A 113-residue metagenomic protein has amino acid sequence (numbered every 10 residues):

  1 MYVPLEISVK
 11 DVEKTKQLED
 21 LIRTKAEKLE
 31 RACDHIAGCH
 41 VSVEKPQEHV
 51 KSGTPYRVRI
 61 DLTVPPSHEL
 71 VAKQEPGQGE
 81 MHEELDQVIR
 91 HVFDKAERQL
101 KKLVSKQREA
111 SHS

Functional and structural regions predicted by a protein language model:
M1-S113: N-terminal, polar/charged subdomain of small-to-medium soluble alpha/beta proteins
